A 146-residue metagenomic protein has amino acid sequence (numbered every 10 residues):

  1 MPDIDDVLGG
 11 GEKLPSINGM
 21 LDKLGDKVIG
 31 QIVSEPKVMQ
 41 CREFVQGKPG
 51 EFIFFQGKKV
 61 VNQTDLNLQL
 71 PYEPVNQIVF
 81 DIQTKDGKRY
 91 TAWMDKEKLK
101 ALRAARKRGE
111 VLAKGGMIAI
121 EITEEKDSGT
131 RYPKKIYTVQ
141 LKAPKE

Functional and structural regions predicted by a protein language model:
M1-K85, A143-K145: OB-fold ssDNA-binding interfaces and closely related basic DNA-contact patches used across DNA replication/repair
K23-I29, L99-E121: Short nucleic-acid-contacting surface segments enriched for D/E, G, S/T with interspersed K/R
G30-I32, F80-I82, A92, I118-I122 (+1 more regions): Hydrophobic beta-strand residues in large extracellular and virion-surface proteins
R42, L102, T130: Short acidic, gly/pro-rich beta-turn/loop elements at beta-sheet edges and active-site/ligand-binding grooves
G50-F54, L99-L102, V111-K114, T138-P144: Short, low-complexity, polar/charged sequence segments that are solvent-exposed and flexible
P71-V75, V111-K114, T130-R131: Intrinsically disordered, low-complexity regulatory regions enriched in Ser/Pro/Gly/Thr and acidic residues
K88-A104: Short, structured beta-strand/loop micro-motifs enriched in basic residues and often containing a Trp
G116-E146: OB-fold/S1-family single-stranded nucleic acid-binding modules
